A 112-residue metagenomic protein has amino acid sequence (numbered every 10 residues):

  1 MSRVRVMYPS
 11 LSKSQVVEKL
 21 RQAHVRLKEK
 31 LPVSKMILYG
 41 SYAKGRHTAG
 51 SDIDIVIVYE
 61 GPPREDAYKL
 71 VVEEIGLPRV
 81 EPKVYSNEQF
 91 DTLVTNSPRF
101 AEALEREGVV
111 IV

Functional and structural regions predicted by a protein language model:
M1-K35, K44-G50, Y59-V112: Catalytic core of pol beta-like nucleotidyltransferases
Y39-S41: Glycine-rich beta-strand-to-loop/alpha-helix junction loops that act as flexible
